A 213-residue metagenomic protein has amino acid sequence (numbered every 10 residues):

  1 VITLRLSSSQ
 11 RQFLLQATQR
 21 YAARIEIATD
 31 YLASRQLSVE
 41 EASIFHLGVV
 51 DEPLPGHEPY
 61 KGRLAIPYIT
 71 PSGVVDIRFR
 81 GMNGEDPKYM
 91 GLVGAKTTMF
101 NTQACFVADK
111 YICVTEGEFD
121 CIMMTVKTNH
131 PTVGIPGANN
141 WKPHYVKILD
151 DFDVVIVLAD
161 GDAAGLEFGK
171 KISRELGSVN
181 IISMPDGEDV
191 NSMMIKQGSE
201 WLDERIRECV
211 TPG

Functional and structural regions predicted by a protein language model:
V1-A65, I69-P71, F106-V107, R207-G213: TOPRIM metal-binding catalytic domain and adjacent DNA-binding surface shared by DnaG-type primases
D51-D153, F168-G169: Phosphate-handling DNA/RNA-contact segment within nucleic-acid enzymes
V114, F152-A164, S183: Acidic beta-strand-to-loop metal/phosphate-binding motif
P131-T132, V155, S178-I181: Hydrophobic anchor at the start of a short beta-strand that flanks the dinucleotide cofactor-binding loop
I135-W141, D160-A163, M184-G187: Short, acidic/turn-prone active-site loops that include or flank metal/cofactor- and phosphate-binding residues
K147, V157, R174: Conserved catalytic core of nucleotide polymerization and phosphodiester-bond processing enzymes
E167-L176: Short, aromatic/basic amphipathic alpha-helical patches
M184, I195-G213: Metal-dependent DNA phosphodiester-chemistry modules and their immediately adjacent helices/loops in DNA-processing
